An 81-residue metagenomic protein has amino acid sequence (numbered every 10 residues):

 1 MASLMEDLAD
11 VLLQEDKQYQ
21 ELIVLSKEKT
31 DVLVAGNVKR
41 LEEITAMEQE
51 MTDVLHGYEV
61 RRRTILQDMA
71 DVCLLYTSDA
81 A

Functional and structural regions predicted by a protein language model:
M1-D10, E42-A46: Short, charged, low-complexity loops and linkers
Q18-L25, Y58, R62: Extended, amphipathic, non-transmembrane alpha-helical segments
V24-A46: Helix-loop segments that flank and shape redox-cofactor active sites
E50-V72: Conserved alpha-helical segments that form or flank metal/cofactor-binding pockets of metalloenzymes
Y76-A81: Conserved small/polar residues in nucleotide/adenosyl-binding loops
